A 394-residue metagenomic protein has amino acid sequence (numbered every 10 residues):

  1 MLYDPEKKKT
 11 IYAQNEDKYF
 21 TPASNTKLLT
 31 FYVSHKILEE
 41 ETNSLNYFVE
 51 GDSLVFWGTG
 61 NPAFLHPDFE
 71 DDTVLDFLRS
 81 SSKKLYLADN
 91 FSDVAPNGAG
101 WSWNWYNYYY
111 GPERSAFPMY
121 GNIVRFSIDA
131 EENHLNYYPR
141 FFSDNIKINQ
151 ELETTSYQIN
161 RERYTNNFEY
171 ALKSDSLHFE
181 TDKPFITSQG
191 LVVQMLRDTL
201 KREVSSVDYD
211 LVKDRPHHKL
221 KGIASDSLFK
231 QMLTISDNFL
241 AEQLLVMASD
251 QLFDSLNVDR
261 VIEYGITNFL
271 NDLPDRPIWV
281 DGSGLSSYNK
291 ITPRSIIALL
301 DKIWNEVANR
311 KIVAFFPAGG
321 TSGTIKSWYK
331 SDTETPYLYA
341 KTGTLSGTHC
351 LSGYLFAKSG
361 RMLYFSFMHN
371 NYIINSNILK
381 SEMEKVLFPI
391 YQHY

Functional and structural regions predicted by a protein language model:
M1-S115, M119-E131, T165, L172-F185 (+3 more regions): Active-site-adjacent loops and short helices of periplasmic peptidoglycan-processing enzymes
I11-A13, L220, L245-Y394: Small-residue-rich helix-loop
H35, E39, R197, L387 (+1 more regions): Short amphipathic alpha-helical signal-transduction/dimerization elements
Y47-F48, F126, I159-R161, S352-Y354: A structural signal for short hydrophobic beta-strand segments in well-ordered beta-sheet cores
H66-D68, Y138-P139, N145-N149, D182 (+2 more regions): A short, polar/proline- and glycine-enriched secondary-structure boundary/capping micro-motif
E70, S92-E151, N289-D332: A conserved catalytic-loop motif detector
D72-D76, L191-M195, T199, Y264 (+2 more regions): Long, highly charged amphipathic alpha-helices
E151-K311, F315: A small/polar active-site loop signature that marks catalytic segments
